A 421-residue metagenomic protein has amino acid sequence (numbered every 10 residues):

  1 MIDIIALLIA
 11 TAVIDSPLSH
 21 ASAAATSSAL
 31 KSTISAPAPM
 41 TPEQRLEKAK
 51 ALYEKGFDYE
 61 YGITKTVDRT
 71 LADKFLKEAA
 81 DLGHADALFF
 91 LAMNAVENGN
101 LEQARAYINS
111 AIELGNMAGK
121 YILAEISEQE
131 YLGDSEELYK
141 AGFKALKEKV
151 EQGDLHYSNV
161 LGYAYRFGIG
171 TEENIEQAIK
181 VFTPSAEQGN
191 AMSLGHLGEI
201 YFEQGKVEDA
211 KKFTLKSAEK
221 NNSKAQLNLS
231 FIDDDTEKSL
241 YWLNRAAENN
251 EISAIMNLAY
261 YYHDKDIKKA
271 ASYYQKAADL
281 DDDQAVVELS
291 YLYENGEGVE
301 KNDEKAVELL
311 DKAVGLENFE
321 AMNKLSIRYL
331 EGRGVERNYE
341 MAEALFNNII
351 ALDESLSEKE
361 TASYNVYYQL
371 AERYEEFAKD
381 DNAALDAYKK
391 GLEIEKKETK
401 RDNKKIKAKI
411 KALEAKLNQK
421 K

Functional and structural regions predicted by a protein language model:
I5-T70, K74, D81-L82, D86 (+2 more regions): N-terminal leader/linker segments that initiate helical-solenoid repeat arrays
M40, E47, L52, Y61-I63 (+19 more regions): Short helix-capping/linker turns of helical repeat alpha-solenoids
E54-Y61, F90-E97, A124-E130, S158-F167 (+8 more regions): Hydrophobic face of amphipathic alpha-helices that form TPR/SEL1-like repeat modules and related alpha-solenoid
V67, G99, I169, E173 (+6 more regions): Residue-level detector of the short coil/turn that links helix A to helix B within each tetratricopeptide repeat
E130-E136, S239, G298, G334 (+2 more regions): Alpha-helical linker/edge segments of TPR/alpha-solenoid repeat scaffolds and analogous pre-/post-domain helices
Q369, R373-E376, N382-K421: Terminal, low-structured helical/coil segments at or just beyond the last alpha-helical repeat
